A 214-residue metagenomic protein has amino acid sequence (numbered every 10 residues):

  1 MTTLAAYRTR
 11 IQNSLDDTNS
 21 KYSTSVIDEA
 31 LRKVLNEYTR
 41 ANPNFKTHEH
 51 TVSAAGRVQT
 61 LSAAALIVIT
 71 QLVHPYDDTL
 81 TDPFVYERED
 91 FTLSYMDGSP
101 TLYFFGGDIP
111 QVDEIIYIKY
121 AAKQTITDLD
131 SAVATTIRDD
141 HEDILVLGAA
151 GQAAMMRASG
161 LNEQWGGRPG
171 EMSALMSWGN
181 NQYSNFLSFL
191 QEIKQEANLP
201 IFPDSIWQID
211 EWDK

Functional and structural regions predicted by a protein language model:
M1-K214: Glycine-enriched, solvent-exposed interface loops adjoining structured elements
